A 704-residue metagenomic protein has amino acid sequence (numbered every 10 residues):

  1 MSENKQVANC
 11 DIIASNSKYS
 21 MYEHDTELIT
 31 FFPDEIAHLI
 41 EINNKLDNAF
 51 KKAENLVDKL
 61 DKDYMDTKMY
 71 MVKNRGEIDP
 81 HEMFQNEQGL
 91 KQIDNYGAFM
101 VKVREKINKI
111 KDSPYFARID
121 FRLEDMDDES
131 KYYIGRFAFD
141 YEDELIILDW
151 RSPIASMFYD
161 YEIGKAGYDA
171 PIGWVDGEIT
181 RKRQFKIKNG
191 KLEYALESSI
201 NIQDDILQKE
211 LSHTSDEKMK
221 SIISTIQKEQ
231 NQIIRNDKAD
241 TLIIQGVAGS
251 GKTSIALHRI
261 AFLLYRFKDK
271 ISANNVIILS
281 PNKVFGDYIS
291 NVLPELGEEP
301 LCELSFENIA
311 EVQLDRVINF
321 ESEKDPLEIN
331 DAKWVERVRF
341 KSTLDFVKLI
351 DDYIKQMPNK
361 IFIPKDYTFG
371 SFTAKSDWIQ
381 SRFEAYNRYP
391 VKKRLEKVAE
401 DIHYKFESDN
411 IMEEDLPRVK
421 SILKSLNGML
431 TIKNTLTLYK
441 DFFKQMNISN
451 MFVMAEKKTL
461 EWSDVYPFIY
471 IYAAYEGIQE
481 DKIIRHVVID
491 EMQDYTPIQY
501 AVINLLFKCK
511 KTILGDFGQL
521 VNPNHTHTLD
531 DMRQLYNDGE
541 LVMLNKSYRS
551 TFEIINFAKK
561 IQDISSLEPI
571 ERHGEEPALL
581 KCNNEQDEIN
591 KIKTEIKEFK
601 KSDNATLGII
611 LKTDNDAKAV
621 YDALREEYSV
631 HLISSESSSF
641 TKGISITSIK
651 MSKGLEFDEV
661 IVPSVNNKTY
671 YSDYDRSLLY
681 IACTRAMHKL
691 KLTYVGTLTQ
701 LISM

Functional and structural regions predicted by a protein language model:
M1-I223, Q227, N231-R235: Extended, charged low-complexity regulatory segments
S2-L60, K209-D325, I681-T684: P-loop NTPase Walker
P80-A98, I234-D240, Q245-V247, G251-S254 (+3 more regions): Generic detector of solvent-exposed, compositionally biased contiguous segments
R118-D120, Q184, I243, I255 (+2 more regions): A structural signal for short, well-ordered beta-strand segments and their strand-loop junctions that often border
S212, D216, F340, R388 (+4 more regions): Conserved phosphate/pyrophosphate-binding and hydrolysis machinery centered on Walker-type P-loop NTPases, extending
M219-I223, Q227-N231, T253, L257 (+6 more regions): Short, well-ordered alpha-helical scaffold segments within catalytic/effector domains
L264-V487, D494-V502, K510: Alpha-helical nucleic-acid-binding subdomain of P-loop helicases immediately C-terminal to the Walker A/P-loop
D269-K270, N274, K283-E299, L304-E311 (+3 more regions): Conserved helicase motor core of SF1/SF2 NTP-dependent helicases
